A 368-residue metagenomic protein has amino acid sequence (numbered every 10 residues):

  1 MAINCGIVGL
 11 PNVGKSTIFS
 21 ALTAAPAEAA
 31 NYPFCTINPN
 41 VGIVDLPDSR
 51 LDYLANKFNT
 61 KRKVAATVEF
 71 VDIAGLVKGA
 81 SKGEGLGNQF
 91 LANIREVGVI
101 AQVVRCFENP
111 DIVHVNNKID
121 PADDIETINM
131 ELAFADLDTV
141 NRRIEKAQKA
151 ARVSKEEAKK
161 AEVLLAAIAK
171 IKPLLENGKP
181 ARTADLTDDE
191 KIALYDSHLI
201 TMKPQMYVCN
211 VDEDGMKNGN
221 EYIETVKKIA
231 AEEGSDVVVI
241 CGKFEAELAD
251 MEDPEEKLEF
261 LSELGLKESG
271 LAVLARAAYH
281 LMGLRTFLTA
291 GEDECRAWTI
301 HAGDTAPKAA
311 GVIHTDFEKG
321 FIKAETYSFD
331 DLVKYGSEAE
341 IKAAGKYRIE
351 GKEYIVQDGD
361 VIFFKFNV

Functional and structural regions predicted by a protein language model:
M1-V113, A122, A147: Conserved G1/Walker A P-loop phosphate-binding module
A2-V8, V13, F19, K146-I355 (+2 more regions): C-terminal-of-GTPase-core extension/linker across diverse P-loop GTPases
I7, P26, G79, N117 (+3 more regions): Generic anion/oxyanion-binding catalytic loop in active/binding sites
T23-N31, N38-N40, D45-D48, A80 (+10 more regions): A generic, residue-level signal for flexible/boundary positions that often mark functional hotspots
A30-N31, I112-N116, G219-E221, M251: Short amphipathic alpha-helical segments
F34, D48-L51, V64-F70, E84-G98 (+8 more regions): Amphipathic alpha-helical transducer elements in NTP-driven molecular machines
G42-P47, A74-E84, R95-K159, L174-L186 (+1 more regions): Conserved Switch II/interswitch segment of TRAFAC-class P-loop GTPases
